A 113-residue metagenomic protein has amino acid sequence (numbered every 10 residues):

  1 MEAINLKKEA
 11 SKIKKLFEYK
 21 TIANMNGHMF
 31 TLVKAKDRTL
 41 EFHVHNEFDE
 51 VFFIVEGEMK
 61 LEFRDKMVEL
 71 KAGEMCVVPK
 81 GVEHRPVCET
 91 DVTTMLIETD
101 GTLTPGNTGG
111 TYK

Functional and structural regions predicted by a protein language model:
M1-L32, G110-K113: A short, N-terminal "cap"/entry segment at the start of jelly-roll beta-barrel domains of the cupin/DSBH fold
T31-N46: Conserved short histidine dyad/triad with adjacent acidic residue
R38, E47-M59, R64-D65: Glycine- and acidic-residue-biased ligand/ion/polar-headgroup-sensing regions
V44-E47, C88-T90: Short glycine/proline-enriched turns and hinge-like loops at secondary-structure junctions
V55-E56, K71-A72, T90, E98: A cytosolic small-molecule/anion-sensing beta-strand core signal
R64-K80: Short acidic-glycine-tyrosine-enriched beta hairpin
K80-N107: Ligand-binding loop in jelly-roll beta-barrel domains
